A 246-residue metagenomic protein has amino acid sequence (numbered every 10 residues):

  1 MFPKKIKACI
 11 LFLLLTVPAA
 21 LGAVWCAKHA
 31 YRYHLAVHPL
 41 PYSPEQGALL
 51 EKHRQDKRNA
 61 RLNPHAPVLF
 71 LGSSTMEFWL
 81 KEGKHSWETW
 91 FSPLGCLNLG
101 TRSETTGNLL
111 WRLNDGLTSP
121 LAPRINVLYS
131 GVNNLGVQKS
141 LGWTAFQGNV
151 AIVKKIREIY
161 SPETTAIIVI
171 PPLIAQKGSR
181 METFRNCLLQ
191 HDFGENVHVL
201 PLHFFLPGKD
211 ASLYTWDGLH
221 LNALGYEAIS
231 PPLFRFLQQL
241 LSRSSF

Functional and structural regions predicted by a protein language model:
M1-L71, T75-E82, F234, L240-L241 (+1 more regions): N-terminal secretory targeting modules
R54-L69, L110-S119, K155-R157: Short amphipathic alpha-helices and their capping/turn segments at secondary-structure boundaries
L69-L71, L97, N126: Conserved beta-strand elements of the Class I
L71-S73, S130, L200: Active-site flanking residues adjacent to catalytic metal/cofactor-binding acidic residues
E77-S92, G107-V150, K155, A166-A175: Oxyanion-hole/transition-state-stabilizing segment in secreted/luminal serine hydrolases and related acyltransferases
P93-T105: A short beta-strand-loop structural module common to alpha/beta enzyme folds
L97-L99, G136-G142, A175-K177, T215-H220: Second-shell loop/turn segments in exported
L173-F246: Catalytic His-Asp segment of secreted/periplasmic serine-dependent ester chemistry enzymes
